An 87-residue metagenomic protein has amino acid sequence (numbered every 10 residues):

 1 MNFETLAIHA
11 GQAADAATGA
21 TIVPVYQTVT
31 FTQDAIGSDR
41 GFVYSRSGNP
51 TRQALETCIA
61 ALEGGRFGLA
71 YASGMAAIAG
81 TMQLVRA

Functional and structural regions predicted by a protein language model:
M1-V25: Short conserved active-site loop signatures built around small residues
T30-A79, Q83-L84: Conserved N-terminal alpha-helix of the aminotransferase class I/II PLP-enzyme fold
